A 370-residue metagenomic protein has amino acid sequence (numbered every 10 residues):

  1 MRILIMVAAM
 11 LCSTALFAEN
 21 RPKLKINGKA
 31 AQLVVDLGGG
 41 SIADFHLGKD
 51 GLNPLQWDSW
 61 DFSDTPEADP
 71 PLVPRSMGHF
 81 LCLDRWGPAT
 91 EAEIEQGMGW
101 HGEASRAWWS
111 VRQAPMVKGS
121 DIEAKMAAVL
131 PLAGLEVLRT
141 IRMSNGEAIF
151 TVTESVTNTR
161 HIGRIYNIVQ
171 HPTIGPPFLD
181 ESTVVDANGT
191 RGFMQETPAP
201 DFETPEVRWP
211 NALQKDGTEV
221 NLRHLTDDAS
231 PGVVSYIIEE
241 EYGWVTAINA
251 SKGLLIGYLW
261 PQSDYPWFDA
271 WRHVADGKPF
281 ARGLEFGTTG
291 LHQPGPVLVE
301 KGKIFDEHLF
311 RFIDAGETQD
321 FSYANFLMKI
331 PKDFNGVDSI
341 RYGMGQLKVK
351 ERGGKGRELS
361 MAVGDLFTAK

Functional and structural regions predicted by a protein language model:
M1-L4, Y166: Structural motif marking the loop-to-transmembrane transition
I3-C12: Sec-dependent N-terminal signal peptides
T14-A18: Sec/Tat signal peptide C-region and signal peptidase I cleavage site
E19-T151, I162-K370: Surface-exposed acidic/polar loop and edge beta-strand patches at domain peripheries
